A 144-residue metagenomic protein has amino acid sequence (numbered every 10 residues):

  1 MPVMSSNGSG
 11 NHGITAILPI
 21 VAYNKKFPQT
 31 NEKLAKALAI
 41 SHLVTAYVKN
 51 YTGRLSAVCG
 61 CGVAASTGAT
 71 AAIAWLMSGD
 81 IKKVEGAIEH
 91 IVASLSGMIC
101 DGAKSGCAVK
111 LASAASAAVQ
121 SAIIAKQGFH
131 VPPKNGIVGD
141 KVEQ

Functional and structural regions predicted by a protein language model:
M1-L18, G60-A64: Conserved phosphate/anionic-ligand binding catalytic regions in large, soluble enzymes, centered on
M1-M4, N24-K26, V142-Q144: Generic N-terminal targeting/processing segments that precede catalytic cores or assembly contacts
M1-S5, A46-S56, I99-K104: Glycine/charged-rich beta-loop-alpha catalytic/anionic-binding loops adjacent to active sites
N7, N11, E32, G53-C61 (+1 more regions): Alpha-helix capping and helix-loop boundary segments enriched in small/acidic/polar residues
G13-Q29, T70-S78: Alpha-helical support elements that line or immediately flank enzyme active sites and cofactor-binding pockets
N31-N50, I88-G97: Acidic-glycine-rich active-site phosphate/pyrophosphate-binding loop
N50, R54, V58-K83: C-terminal structural cap/anchor segments
I73-Q144: Functionally critical mobile loop/hinge segments
